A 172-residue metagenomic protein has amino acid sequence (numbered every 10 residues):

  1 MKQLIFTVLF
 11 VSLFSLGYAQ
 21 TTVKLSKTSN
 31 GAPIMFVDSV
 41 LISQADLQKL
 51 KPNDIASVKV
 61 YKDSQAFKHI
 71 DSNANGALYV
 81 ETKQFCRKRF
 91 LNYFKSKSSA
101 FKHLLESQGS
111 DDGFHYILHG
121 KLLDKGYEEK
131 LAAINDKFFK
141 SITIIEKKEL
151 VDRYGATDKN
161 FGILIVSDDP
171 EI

Functional and structural regions predicted by a protein language model:
M1-L25: Bacterial Sec-dependent N-terminal signal peptides
Y18-I172: Short, small/polar-rich motifs associated with maturation and membrane association, primarily at protein termini
